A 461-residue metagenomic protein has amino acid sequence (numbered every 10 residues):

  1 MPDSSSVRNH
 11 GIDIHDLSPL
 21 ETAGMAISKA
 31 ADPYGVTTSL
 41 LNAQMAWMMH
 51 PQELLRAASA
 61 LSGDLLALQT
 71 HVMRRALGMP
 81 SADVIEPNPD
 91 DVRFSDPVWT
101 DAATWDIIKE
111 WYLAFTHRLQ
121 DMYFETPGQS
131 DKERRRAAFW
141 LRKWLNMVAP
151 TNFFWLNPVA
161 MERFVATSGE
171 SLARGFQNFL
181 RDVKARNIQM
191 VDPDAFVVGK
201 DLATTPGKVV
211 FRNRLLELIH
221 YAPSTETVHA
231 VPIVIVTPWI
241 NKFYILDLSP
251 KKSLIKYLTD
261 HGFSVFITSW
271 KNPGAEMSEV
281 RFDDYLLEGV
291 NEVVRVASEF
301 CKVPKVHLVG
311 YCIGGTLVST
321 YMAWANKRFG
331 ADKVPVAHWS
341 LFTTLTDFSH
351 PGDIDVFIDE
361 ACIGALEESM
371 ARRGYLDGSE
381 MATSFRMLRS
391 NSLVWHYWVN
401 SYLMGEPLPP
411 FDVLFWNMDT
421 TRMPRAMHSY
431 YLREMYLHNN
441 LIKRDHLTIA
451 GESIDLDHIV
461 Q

Functional and structural regions predicted by a protein language model:
M1-E217, V228-H229, F266, K333-V334 (+1 more regions): Amphipathic, low-complexity, repeat-rich surface-exposed segments
P127-E162, R295, E299, V303-P304 (+3 more regions): Alpha/beta-hydrolase-fold enzymes
A166-H229, S401-Q461: Alpha/beta-hydrolase fold catalytic core
V228-W239: Short beta-strand element of the alpha/beta-hydrolase
W239-S249: Short substrate-entry loop that stabilizes the transition state in hydrolases
D247-V265: Short amphipathic alpha-helix adjacent to the substrate-entry channel of hydrolases
M277-F300: Alpha/beta-hydrolase active-site loop
G310-V318: Gly/Ala-rich beta-loop-alpha elbow adjacent to hydrolase catalytic centers
